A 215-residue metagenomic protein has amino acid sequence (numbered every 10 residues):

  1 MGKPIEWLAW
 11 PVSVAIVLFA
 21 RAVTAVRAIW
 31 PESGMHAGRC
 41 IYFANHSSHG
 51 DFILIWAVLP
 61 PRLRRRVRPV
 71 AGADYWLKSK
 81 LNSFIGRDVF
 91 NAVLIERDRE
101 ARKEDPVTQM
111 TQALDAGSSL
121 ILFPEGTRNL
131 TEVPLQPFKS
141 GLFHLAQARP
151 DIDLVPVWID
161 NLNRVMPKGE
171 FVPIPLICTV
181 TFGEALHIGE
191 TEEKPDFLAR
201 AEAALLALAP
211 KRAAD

Functional and structural regions predicted by a protein language model:
M1-W7, A73: Compositionally biased, charge-rich terminal segments
A9, V14-H46: Helix-to-loop junction immediately C-terminal to a conserved catalytic motif
H36-R99: Catalytic core of membrane glycerolipid acyltransferases/transacylases, capturing the structured, soluble-facing
R39-I41, S119-F123, V155: Residue-level preference for the first positions of well-ordered beta-strands
I85-G86, Q112, H144-A148: Hydrophobic/aromatic ligand-binding patch that stacks against planar heteroaromatic rings of cofactors or nucleotides
V93-P137: Internal catalytic-core helix/loop-beta-alpha segment that presents or stabilizes conserved functional determinants
V107-T108, Q112, C178-R212: A charged, well-structured terminal subsegment
S119, L130-P195: A cross-family acyltransferase "interaction/gating" segment
